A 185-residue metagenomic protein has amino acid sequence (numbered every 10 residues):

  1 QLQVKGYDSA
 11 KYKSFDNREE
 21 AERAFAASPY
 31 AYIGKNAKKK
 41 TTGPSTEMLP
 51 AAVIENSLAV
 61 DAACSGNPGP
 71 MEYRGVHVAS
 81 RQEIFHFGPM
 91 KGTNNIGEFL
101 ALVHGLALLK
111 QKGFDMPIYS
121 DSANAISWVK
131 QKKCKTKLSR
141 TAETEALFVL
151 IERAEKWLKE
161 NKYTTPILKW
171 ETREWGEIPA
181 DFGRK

Functional and structural regions predicted by a protein language model:
Q1-K5, S14, H86, G176 (+1 more regions): Helix-coil modules at protein/domain termini and other flexible surface or pore-lining loops, especially C-terminal
Q1-S9, A24-K35: Short aromatic-glycine-(Arg/Gly/Cys) micro-motifs in beta-strand/loop hairpins
G6-N17, M90: A short, exposed loop/beta-hairpin motif centered on an aromatic-Gly-Thr core
R18-E22: Intrinsically disordered linkers and flanking regulatory tails adjacent to Zn-binding modules
I33-V53: Intrinsically disordered, low-complexity linkers and terminal tails enriched in Pro/Gly and often acidic or mixed-charge
T46-I96, L100, L108: RNase H-like nuclease fold core
C64-N67, L106-R184: RNase H catalytic domain
